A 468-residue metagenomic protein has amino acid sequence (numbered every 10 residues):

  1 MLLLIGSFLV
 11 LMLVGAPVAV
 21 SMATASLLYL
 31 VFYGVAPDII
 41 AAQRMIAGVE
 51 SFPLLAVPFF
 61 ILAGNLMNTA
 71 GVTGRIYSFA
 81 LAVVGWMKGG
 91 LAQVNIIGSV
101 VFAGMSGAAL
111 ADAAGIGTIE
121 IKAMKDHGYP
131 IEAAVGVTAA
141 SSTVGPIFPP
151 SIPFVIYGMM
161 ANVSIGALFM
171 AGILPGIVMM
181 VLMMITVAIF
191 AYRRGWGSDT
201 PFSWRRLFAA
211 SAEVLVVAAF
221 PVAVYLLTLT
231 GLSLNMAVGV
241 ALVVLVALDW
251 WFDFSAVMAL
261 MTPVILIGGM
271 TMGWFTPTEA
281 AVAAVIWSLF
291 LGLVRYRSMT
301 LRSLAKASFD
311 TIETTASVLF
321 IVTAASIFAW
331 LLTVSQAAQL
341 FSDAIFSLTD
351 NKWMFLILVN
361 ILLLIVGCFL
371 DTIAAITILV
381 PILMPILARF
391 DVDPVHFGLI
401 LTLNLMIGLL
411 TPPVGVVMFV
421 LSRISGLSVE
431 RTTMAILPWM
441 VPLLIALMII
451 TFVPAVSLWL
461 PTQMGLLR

Functional and structural regions predicted by a protein language model:
M1-R468: Alpha-helical transmembrane segments of multi-pass membrane transport proteins
